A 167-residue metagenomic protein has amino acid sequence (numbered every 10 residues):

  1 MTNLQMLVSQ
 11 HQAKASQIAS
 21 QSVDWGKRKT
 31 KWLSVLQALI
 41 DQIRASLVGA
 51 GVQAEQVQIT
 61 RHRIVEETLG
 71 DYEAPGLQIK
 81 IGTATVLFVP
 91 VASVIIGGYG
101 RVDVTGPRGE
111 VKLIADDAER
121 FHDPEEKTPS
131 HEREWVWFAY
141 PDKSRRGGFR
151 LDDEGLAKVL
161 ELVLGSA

Functional and structural regions predicted by a protein language model:
M1, W25, L36, F149-D153: Intrinsic-disorder-associated interaction segments
M1-T2, W25-R28, I96-R108, W137-F138: Short secondary-structure transition/capping segments
M1-V23: N-terminal, Lys/Arg- and Ser/Thr-rich interaction peptides
N3-M6, Q17, K31, G155-V159: Exposed alpha-helical structural elements
Q5, R44, G76: Short glycine-/small-residue-rich flexible loop motifs, especially phosphate/cofactor-binding loops
Q17-R61, V65: Contiguous, amphipathic alpha-helical segments that mediate oligomerization or scaffolding in large protein assemblies
R61-F121: Hydrophobic-cavity lipid-handling domains and compact docking modules
K112-A167: Glycine-rich, aromatic-bearing surface loops/beta-hairpins
